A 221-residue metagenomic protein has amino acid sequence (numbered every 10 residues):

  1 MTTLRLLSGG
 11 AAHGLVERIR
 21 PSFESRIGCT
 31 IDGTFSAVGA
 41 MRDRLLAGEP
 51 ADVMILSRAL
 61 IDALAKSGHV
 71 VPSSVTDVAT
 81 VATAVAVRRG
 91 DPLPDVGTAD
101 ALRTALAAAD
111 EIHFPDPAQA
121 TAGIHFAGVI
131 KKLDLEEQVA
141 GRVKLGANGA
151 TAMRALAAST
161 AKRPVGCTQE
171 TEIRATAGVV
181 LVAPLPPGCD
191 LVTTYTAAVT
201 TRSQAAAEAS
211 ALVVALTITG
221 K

Functional and structural regions predicted by a protein language model:
M1-T34, G39, D43, A47 (+4 more regions): Exported/periplasmic ABC-transporter solute-binding proteins
D52-V53: Phosphopantetheine-dependent thiolation modules in NRPS/PKS and related acyl-activating systems
